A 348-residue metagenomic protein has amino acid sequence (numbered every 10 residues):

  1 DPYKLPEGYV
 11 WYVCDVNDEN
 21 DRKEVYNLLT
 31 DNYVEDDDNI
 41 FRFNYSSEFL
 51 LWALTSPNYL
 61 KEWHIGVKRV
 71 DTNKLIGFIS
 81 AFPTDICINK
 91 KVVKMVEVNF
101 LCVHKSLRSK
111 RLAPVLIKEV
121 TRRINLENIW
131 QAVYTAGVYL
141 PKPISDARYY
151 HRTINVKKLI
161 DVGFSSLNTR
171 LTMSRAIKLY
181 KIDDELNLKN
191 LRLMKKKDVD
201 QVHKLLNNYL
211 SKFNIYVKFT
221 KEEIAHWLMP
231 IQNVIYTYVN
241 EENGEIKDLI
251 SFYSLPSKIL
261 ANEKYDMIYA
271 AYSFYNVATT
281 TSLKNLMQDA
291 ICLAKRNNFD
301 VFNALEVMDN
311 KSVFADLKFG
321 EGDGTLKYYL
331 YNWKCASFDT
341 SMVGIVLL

Functional and structural regions predicted by a protein language model:
P2, W130-D183, Y236, E242 (+1 more regions): Active-site/acyl-donor-binding loops of N-acyltransferases
L5-K105, A136-Y139, L188-T279, N298-V301: A conserved beta-strand-loop-helix scaffold within acyl/acetyltransferase catalytic domains
L28, V92, V115, H151 (+1 more regions): General N-terminal targeting signals
F100-R122, T280-C292: Conserved acetyl-CoA-binding loop-helix of GNAT-fold acetyltransferases
I117-V133: Classical protein tyrosine phosphatase
